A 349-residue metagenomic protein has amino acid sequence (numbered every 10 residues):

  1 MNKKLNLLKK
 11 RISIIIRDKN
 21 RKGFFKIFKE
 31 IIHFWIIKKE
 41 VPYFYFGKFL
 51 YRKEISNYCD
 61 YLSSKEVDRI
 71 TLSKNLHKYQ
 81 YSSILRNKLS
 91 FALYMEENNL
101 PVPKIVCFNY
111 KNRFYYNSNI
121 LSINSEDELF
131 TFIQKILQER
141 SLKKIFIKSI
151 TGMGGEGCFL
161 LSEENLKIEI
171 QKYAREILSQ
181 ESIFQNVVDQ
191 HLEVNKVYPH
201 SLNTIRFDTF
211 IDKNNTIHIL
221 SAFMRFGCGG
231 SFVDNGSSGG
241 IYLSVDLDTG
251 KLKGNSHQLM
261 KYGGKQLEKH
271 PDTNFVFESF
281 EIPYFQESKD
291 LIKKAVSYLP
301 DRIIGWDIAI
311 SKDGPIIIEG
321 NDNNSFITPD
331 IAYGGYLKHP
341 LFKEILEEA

Functional and structural regions predicted by a protein language model:
L7-K135, I292: Conserved N-proximal alpha/beta basic substrate-recognition cap immediately N-terminal to, or forming the N-lobe
K88-I205, F210-K213: Active-site nucleotide/adenylate-binding loops and adjacent lid/helix of ATP-dependent enzymes
L142-K144, L202-R206, I219, I303-G305 (+1 more regions): Extracellular structured ligand-interaction cores
K148, Q185, F223, E319-N323: Active-site ExK catalytic segment of metal-dependent nucleases
E193-K196, K293-A295, I304-D307: Generic recognition of flexible, low-complexity loop/linker segments
V197-Y198, L202-E287: ATP-dependent carboxylate/phosphate-activation module, predominantly the ATP-grasp catalytic core and closely related
K265-D290, K294-D301, I310-A349: C-terminal active-site "lid" helix and adjoining low-complexity regulatory extension at the edge of ATP-using catalytic
